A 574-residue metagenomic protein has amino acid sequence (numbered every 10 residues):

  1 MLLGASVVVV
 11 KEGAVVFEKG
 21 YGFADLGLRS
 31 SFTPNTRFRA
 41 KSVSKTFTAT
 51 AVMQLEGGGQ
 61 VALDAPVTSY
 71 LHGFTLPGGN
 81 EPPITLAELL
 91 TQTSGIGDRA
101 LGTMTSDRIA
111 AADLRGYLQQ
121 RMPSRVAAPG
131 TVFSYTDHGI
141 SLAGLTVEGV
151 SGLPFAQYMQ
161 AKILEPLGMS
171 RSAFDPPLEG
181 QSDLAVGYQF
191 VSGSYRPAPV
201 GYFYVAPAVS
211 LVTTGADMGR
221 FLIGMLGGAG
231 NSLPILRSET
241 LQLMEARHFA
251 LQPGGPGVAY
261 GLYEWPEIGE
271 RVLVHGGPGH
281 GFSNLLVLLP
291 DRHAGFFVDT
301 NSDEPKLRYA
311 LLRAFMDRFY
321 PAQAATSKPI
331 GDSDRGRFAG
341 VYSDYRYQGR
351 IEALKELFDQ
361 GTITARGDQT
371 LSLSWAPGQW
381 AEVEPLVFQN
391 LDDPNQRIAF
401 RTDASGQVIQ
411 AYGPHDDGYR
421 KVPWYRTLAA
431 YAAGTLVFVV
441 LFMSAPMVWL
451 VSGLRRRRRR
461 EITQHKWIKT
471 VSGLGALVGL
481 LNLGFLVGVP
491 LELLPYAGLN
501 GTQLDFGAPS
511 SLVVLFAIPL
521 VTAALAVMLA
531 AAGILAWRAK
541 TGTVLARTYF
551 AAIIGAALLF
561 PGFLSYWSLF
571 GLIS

Functional and structural regions predicted by a protein language model:
M1-A40, Q60-A62, P77, A111 (+2 more regions): Short, conserved catalytic-motif segment at the N-terminal edge
G13, R37-D64, I140-E148, H293: Active-site SXXK
Y21, D25-L26, G78-P290, F315: Short, surface-exposed loop or secondary-structure junction motifs that flank catalytic or metal-binding residues
G22-A24, N301-S302, H415: A generic structural motif
L63-P77, L167: Short, glycine/proline-biased beta-turn/loop segments that scaffold the active-site neighborhood
E270, K306-S574: Peripheral terminal and inter-domain segments
L285-N301, I409-G413: Short, well-ordered beta-strand elements
